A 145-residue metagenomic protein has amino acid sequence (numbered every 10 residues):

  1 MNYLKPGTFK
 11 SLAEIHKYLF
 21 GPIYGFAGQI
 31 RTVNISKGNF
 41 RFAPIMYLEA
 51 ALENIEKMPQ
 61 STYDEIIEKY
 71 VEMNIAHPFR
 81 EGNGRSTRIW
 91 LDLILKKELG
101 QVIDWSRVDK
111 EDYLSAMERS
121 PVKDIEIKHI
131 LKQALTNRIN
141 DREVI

Functional and structural regions predicted by a protein language model:
M1-I145: FIC/Doc superfamily catalytic core
